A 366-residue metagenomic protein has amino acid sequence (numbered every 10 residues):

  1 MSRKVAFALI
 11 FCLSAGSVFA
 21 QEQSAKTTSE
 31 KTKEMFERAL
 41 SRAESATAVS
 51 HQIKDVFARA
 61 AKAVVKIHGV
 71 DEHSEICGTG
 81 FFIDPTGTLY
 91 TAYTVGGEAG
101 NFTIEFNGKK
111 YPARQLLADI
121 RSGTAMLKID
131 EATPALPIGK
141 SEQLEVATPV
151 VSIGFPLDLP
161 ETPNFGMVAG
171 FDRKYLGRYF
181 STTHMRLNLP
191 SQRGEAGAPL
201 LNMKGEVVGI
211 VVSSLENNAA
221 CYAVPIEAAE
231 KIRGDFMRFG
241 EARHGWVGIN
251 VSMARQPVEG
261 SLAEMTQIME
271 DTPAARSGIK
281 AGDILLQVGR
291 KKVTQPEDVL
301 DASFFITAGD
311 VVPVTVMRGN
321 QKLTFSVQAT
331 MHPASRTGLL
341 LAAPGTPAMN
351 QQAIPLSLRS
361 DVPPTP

Functional and structural regions predicted by a protein language model:
M1-F7: Bacterial N-terminal signal peptides that target proteins for export
A8-G16: Bacterial N-terminal signal peptides
Q21-F82, T88-Y93, N101, T124 (+4 more regions): N-terminal activation segment of mature serine protease catalytic domains
A25, R186, P190, M237-A302 (+4 more regions): PDZ/PDZ-like groove recognition
K26-D55, S152, P156, M203 (+5 more regions): C-terminal cap/linker of serine protease catalytic domains
A61-A63, V70, A125-L136, T162-A219 (+4 more regions): Active-site region of chymotrypsin-like
K66-C77, F82-T162, P190-R193, V258 (+5 more regions): Conserved active-site neighborhood of the chymotrypsin/trypsin-like protease fold
G87, A147-I153, G205, A274 (+1 more regions): A structural signal for short beta-strand/turn segments enriched in small hydrophobics and glycine
